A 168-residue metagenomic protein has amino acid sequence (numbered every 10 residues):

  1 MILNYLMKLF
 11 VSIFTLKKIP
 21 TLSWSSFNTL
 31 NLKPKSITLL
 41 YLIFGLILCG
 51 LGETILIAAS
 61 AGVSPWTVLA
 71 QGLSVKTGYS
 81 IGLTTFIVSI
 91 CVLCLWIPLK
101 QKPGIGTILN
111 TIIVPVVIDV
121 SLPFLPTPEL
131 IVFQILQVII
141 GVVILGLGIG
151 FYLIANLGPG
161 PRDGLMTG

Functional and structural regions predicted by a protein language model:
I2-G168: Core subunits and conserved enzymes of cellular information-processing and envelope-translocation systems across
